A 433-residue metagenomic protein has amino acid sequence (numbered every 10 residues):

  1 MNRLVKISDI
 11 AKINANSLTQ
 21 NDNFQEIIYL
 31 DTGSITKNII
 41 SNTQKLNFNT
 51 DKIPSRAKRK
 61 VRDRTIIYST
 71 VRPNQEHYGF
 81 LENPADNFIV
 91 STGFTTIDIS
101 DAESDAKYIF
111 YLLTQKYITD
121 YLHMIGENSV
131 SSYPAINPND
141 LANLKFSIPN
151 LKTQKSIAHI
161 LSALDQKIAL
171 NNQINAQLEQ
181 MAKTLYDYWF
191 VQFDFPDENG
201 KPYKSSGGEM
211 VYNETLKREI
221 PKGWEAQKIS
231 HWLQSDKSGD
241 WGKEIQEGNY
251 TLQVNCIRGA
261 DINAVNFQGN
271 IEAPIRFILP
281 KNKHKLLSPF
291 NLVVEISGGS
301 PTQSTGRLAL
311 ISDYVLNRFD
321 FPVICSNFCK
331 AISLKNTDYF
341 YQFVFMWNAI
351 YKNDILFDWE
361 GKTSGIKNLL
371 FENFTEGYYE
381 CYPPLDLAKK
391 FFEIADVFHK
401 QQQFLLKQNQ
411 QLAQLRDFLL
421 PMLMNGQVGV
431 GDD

Functional and structural regions predicted by a protein language model:
M1-T19, S147-A158, S162-L185, G207-W241 (+1 more regions): Non-catalytic DNA-recognition/assembly elements of restriction-modification systems
L4-Q20, L30-S69, V211-L216, S230-Q246 (+3 more regions): Sequence-specific dsDNA recognition surfaces
Q20-I28, H123-G126, G200, G242-T251 (+2 more regions): Short coil/turn segments at secondary-structure boundaries
A57-R59, D63-I118, R258, H284-N348 (+2 more regions): A short beta-sheet element
F88-T95, S129-A158, F321-C329, Y351 (+1 more regions): A short glycine-rich beta-alpha junction/loop motif
T95-I99, A142-I148, S162-Q166, T215-I220 (+4 more regions): Short, well-ordered beta-strand elements within core beta-sheets of diverse protein domains
L113-M124, K145-S147: Well-ordered mid-protein domain cores that form the structural environment of catalytic cofactors
